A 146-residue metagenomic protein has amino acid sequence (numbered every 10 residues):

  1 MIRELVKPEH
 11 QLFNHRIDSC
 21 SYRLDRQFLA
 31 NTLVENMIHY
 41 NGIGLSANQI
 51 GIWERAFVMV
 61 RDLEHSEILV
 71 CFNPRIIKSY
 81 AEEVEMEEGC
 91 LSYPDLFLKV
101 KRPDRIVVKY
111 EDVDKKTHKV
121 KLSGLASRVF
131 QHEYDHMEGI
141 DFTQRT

Functional and structural regions predicted by a protein language model:
M1-T146: Positively charged
